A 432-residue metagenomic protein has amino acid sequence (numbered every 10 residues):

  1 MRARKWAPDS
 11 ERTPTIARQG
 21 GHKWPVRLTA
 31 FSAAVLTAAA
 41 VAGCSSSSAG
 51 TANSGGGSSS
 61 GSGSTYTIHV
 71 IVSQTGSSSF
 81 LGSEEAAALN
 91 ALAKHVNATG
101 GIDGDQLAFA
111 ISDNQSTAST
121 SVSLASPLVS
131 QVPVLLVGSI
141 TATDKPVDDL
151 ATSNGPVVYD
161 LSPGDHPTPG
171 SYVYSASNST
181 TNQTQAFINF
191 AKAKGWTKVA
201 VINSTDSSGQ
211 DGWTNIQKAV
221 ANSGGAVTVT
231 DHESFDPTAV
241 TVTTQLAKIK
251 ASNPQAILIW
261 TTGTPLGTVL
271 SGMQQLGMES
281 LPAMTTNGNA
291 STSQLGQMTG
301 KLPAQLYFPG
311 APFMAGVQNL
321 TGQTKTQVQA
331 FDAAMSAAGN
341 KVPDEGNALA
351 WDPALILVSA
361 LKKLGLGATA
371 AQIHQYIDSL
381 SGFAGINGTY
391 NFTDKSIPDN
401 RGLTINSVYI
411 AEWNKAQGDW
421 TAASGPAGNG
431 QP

Functional and structural regions predicted by a protein language model:
V41-G55: Bacterial lipoprotein signal-peptidase II cleavage site
T51-S54, F80-A87, T99-P167, A176 (+2 more regions): Beta-alpha junction/loop-to-helix N-cap segments that form part of ligand/metal-binding clefts
S59-N90, S112-S119, I140-T141, I202-Q210 (+2 more regions): Extracytoplasmic "Venus flytrap"
Q74, V173-E233, A256: An alpha-beta-alpha
L128-I140, Y159-L161, A200-N203, N253-G263 (+3 more regions): Periplasmic-binding protein-like
I216-M314: Extracellular/periplasmic bilobed ligand-binding domains
M273-W351, S424-G430: Extracellular/periplasmic periplasmic-binding protein-like sensory domains
A337-N347, V358-Q417: Segments of small-molecule ligand-sensing domains
